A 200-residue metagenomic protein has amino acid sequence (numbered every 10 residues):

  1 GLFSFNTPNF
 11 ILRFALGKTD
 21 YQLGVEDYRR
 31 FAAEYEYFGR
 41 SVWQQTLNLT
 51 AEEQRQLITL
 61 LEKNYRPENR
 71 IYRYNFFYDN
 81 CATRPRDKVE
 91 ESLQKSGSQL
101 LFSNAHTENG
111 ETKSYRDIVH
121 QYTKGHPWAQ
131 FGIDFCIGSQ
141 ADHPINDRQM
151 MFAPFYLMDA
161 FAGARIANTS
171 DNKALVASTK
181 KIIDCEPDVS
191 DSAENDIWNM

Functional and structural regions predicted by a protein language model:
G1-R40: Glycine-rich catalytic cores of cysteine/serine-nucleophile enzymes that process amide/ester linkages in cell-envelope
L2, T19, E52, G138-Q140: Generic structural motif
E34-W43, K63-N69: Acidic/histidine-rich, surface-exposed loop or edge segments in extracytoplasmic proteins
T46: Glycine-rich phosphate-binding "P-loop"
L49-N64: A structural motif
K63-M200: Activation targets extended, charge/polar-rich intrinsically disordered C-terminal tails
